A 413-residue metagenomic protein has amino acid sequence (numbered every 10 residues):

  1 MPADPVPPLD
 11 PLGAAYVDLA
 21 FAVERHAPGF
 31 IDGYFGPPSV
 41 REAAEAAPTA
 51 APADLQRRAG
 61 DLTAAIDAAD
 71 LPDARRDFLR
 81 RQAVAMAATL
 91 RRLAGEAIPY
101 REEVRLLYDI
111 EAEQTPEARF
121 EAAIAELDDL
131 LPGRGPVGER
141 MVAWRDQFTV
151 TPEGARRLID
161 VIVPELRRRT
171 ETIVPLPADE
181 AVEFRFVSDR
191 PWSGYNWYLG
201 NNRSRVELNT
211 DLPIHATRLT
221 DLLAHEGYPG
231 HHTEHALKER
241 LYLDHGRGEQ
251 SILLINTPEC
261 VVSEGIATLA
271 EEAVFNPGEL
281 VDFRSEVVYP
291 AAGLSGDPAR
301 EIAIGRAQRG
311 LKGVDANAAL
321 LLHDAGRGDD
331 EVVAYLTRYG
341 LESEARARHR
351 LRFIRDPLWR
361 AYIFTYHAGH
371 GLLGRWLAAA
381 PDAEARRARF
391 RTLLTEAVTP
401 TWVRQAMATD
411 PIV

Functional and structural regions predicted by a protein language model:
M1-V413: N-terminal maturation segment of proteins
